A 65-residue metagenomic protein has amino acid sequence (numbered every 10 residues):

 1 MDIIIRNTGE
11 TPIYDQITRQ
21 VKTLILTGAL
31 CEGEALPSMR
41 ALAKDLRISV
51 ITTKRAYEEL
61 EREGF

Functional and structural regions predicted by a protein language model:
M1-A35: Extreme N-terminal segment that seeds HTH/winged-HTH DNA-binding domains in transcriptional regulators
M1-I3, A41, E58: Acidic, Ser/Pro/Thr-rich low-complexity regulatory regions and the short amphipathic helical interaction modules they
R6-N7, D15, D45, E58-E61: Acidic side chains
A29-L30, E59, G64-F65: Short hinge/loop at the helix->beta-strand junction immediately C-terminal to the helix-turn-helix recognition helix
A35-L46, L60: A short alpha-helical element within helix-turn-helix/winged-helix DNA-binding domains across DNA-binding proteins
